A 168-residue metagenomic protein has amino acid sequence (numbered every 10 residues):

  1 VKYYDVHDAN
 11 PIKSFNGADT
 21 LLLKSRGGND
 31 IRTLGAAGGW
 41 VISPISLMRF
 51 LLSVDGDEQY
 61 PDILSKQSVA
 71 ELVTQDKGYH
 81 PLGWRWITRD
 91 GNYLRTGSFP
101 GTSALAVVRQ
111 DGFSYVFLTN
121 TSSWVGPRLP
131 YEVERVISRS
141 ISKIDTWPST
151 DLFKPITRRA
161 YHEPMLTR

Functional and structural regions predicted by a protein language model:
V1-N92, S98, L105: Short, surface-exposed loop or secondary-structure junction motifs that flank catalytic or metal-binding residues
Y4-D5, H80, V116, K154 (+1 more regions): Compositionally biased, intrinsically disordered low-complexity regions enriched in proline and serine
L23-S25, Y115, R168: Generic detector of low-complexity/intrinsically disordered segments and short hydrophobic N-terminal stretches
I31, S122-W124: A short acidic/small-residue loop/turn micro-motif
Y79, T96-F99, S149, E163: Generic N-terminal initiation segments characterized by hydrophobic and/or small/turn-forming residues
S103-S122: Short, well-ordered beta-strand elements
W124-R168: Short, gly/Ser/Thr-rich active-site loops of penicillin-recognizing serine hydrolases
